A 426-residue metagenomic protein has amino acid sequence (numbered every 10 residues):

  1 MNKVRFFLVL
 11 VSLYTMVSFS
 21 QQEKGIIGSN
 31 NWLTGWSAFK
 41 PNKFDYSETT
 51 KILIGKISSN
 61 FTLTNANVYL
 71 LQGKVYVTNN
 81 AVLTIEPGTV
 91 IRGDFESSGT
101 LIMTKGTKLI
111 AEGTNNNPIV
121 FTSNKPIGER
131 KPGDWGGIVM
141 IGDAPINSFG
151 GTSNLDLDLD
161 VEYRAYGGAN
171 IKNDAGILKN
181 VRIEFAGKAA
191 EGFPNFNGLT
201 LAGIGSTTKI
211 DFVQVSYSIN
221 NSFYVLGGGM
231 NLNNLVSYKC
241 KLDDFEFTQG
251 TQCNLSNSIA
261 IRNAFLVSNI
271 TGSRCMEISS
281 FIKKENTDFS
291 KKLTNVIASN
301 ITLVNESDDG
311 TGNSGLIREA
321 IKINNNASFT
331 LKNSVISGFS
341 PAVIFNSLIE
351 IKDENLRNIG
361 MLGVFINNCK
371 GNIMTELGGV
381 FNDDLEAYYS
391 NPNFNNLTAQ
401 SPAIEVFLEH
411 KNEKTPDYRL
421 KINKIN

Functional and structural regions predicted by a protein language model:
M1-G25: Bacterial Sec-dependent N-terminal signal peptides
V4-F7, I110, R419-N426: Short amphipathic alpha-helical segments
Q21-N67, L71-T78, V82, S97-S98 (+4 more regions): Extracellular beta-rich repeat passengers
N67, N115-N117: Short acidic/polar mixed-charge low-complexity motifs
N79, V90-I91: General structural concept
R92, I110, P118-T122: Blade-loop segments of beta-propeller domains
K105-N115: Short edge-strand/loop segments of extracellular domains
